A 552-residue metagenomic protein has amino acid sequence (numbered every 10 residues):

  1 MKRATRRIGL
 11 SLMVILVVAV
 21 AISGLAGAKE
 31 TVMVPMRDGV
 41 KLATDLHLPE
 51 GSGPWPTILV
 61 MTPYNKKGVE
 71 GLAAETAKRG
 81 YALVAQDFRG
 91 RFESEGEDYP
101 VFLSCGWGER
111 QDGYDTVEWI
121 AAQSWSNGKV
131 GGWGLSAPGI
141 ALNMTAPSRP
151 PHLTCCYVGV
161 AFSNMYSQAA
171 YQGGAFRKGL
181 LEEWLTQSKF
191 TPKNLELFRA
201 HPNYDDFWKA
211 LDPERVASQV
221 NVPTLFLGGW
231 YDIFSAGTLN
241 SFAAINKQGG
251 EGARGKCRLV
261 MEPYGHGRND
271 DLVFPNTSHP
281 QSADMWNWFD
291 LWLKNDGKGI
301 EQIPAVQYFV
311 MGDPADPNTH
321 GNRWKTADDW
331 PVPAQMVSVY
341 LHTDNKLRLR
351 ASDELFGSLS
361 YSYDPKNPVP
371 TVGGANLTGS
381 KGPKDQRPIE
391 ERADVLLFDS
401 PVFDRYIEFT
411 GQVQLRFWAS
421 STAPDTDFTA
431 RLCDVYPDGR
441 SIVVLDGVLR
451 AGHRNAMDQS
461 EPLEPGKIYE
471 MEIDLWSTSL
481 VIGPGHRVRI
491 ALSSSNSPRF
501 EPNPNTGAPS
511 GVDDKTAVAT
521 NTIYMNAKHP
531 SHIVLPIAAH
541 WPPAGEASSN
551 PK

Functional and structural regions predicted by a protein language model:
S11-S23: Bacterial N-terminal signal peptides
L25-S52, D399-R405, W418-A419, Q459: N-terminal cap/lid segment of alpha/beta-hydrolase-fold proteins
E50-A121, S163-N164, A169, L272 (+4 more regions): Cap/lid segment of the alpha/beta-hydrolase catalytic domain
V60, E118-T186, F190-K193, R199-A200: Primarily recognizes the serine-hydrolase "nucleophile elbow" in alpha/beta-hydrolase and SGNH/GDSL folds
V220, F226-G228: Short beta-strand/loop motif that positions the catalytic acidic residue of the alpha/beta-hydrolase fold
A236-C257, D513: Active-site-adjacent alpha-helix of alpha/beta-hydrolase-fold enzymes
L259-D270: Histidine-bearing beta->alpha loop at or near hydrolase active sites
F274-K552: C-terminal, loop-rich substrate-recognition/catalytic regions characterized by aromatic stacking residues
